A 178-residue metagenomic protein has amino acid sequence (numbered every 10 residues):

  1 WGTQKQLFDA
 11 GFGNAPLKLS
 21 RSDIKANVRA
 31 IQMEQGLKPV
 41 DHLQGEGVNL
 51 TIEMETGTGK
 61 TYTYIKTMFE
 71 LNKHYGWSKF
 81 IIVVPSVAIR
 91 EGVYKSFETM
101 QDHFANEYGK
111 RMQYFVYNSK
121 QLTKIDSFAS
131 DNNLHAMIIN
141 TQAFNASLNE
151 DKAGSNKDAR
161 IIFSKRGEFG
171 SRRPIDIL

Functional and structural regions predicted by a protein language model:
W1-L178: RecA-like P-loop NTPase motor core of helicase/translocase proteins
